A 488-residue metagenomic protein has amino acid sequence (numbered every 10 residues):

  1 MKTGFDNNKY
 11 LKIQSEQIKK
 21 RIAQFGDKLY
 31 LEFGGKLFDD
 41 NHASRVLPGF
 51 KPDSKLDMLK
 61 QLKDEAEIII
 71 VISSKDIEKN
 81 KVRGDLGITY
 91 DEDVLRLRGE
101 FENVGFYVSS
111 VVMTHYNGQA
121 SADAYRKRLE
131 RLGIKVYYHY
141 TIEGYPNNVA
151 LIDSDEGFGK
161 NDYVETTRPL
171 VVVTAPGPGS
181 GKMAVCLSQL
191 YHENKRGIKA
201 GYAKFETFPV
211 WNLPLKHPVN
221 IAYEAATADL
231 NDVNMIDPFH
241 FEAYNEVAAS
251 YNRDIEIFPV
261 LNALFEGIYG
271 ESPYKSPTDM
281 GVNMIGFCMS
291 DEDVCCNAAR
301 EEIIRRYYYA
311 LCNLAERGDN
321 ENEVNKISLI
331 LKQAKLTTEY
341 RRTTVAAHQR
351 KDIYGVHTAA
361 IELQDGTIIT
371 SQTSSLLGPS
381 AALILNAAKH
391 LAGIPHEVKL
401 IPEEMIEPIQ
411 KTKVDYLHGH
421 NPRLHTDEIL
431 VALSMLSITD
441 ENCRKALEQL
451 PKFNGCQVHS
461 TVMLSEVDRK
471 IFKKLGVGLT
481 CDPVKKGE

Functional and structural regions predicted by a protein language model:
M1-T174, Q189-R350, V356, L363-D365 (+2 more regions): Flexible phosphate-sensing "switch/lid" loops adjacent to ATP/NTP-binding sites across phosphate-transfer
G177-P178: The conserved Walker
V185: Hydrophobic positions on the alpha1 helix immediately C-terminal to the Walker A/P-loop
I368-I369: Hydrophobic "anchor" residues
Q372-T373: Short clusters of small/polar residues that mark proteolytic maturation junctions
L376-A392: A short, polar/charged loop-to-alpha-helix boundary motif
H390-P422: Short HxH-centered metal-ligating active-site micro-motif
